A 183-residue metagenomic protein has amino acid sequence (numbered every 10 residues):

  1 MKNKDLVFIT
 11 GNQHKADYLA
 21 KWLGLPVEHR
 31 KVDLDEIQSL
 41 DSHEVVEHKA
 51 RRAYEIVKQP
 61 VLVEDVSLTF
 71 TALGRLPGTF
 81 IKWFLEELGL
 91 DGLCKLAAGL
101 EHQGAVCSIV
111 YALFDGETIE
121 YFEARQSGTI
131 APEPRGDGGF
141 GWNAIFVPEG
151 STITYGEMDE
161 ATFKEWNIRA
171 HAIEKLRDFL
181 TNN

Functional and structural regions predicted by a protein language model:
K2-V7, H14-N183: Anionic-ligand binding patches
